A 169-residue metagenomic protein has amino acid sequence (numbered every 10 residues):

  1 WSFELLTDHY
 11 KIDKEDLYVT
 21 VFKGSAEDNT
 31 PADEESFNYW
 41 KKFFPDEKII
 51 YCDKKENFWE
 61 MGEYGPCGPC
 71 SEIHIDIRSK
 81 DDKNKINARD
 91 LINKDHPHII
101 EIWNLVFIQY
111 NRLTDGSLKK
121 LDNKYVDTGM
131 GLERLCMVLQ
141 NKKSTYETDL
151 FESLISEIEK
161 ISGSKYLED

Functional and structural regions predicted by a protein language model:
W1-D169: Structured aminoacyl-transfer and RNA-binding surfaces used for tRNA recognition/handling in the translation apparatus
